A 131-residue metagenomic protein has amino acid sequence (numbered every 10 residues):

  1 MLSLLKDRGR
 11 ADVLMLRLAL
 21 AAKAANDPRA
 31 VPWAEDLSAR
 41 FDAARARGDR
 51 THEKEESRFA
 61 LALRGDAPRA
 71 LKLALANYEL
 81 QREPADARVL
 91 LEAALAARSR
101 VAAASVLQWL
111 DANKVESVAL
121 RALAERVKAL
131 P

Functional and structural regions predicted by a protein language model:
M1-R8, L18-A21, L91, A96-R98: Extended alpha-solenoid helical-repeat scaffolds
M1-R8, P28-D42, D66-N77, V101-D111: Alpha-helical repeat scaffolds
G9-L18, R47-E55, Q81-R88, E116-R121: Generic helix N-cap/helix-start motif at coil->alpha-helix transitions
A11, N26-D27, A67, E83 (+2 more regions): Alpha-helix initiation and capping sites
A22-K23, A60-L61, A94-L95, K128: Residue at a conserved register position within TPR or TPR-like alpha-solenoid repeats
K23, A34-E79, R88: Alpha-helical adaptor scaffolds
R47-D66, A102-P131: Terminal, low-structured helical/coil segments at or just beyond the last alpha-helical repeat
Y78-S99, Q108-W109: Short, intrinsically disordered, low-complexity segments enriched in Ser/Thr and Pro
